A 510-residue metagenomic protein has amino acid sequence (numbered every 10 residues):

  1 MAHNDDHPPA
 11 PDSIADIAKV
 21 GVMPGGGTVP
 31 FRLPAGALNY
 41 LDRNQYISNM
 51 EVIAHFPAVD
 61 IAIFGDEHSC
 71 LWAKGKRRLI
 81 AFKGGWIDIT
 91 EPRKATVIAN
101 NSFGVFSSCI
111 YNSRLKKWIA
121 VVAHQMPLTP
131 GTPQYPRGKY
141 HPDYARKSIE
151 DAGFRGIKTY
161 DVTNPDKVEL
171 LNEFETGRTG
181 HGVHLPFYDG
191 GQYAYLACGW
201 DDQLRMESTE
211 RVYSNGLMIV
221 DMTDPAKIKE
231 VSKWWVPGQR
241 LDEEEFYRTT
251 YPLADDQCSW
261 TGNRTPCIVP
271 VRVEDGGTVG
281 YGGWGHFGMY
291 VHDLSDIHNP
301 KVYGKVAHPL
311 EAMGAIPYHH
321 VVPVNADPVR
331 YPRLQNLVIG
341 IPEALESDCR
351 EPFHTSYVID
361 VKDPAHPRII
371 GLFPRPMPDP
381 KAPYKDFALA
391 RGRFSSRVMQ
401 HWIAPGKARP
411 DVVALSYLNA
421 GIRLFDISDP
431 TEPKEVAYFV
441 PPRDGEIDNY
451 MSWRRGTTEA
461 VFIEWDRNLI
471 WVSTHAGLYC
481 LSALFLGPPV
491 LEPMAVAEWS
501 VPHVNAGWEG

Functional and structural regions predicted by a protein language model:
A2-G510: Feature marking well-ordered beta-strand scaffolds used for ligand recognition
